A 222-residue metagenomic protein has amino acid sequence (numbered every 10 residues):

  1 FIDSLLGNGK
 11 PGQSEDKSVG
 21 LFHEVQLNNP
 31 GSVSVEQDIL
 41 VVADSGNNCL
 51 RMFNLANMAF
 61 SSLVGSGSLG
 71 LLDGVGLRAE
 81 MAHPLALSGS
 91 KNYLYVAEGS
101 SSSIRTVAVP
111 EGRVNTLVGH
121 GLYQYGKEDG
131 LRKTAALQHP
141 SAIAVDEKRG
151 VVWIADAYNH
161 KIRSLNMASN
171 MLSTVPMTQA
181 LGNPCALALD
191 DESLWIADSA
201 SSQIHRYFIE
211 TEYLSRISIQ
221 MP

Functional and structural regions predicted by a protein language model:
F1-G31, N57-P84, G112-S141, Y158 (+3 more regions): Gly/Pro-rich loop segments of beta-rich domains
V35-Q37, G89-N92, V145-R149, L189-E192: Residue-level detector of Asp-centered blade-edge/turn motifs that repeat once per structural unit in beta-propeller
L40-V42, Y93-V96, V151-I154, S193-I196: Conserved beta-propeller blade signature
S45-G46, G99-S100, A157, S199-A200: Short loop/turn segments immediately following the C-termini of beta-strands
I196-T211: Blade-level signature of beta-propeller repeat domains, shared across WD40, Kelch, NHL, RCC1 and BNR/Asp-box propellers
